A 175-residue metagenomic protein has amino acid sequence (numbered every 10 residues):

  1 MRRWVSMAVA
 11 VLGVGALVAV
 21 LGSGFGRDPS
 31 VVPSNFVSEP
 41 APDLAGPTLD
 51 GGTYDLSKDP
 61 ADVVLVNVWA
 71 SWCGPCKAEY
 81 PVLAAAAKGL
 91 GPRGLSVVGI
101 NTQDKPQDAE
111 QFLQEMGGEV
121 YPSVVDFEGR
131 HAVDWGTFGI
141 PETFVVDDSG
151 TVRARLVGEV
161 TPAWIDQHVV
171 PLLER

Functional and structural regions predicted by a protein language model:
M1-P47, R175: N-terminal targeting signals for export/organelle localization
S6, Q111-V120, D126-E174: Thiol/disulfide oxidoreductase modules built on the thioredoxin-like
D43-V64, A87: A short beta-strand-turn-helix
P60-A61, P92, G118, T137: Active-site acidic short loop of glycosyltransferases
D62-V64, W69-W72, G139: Short pre-active-site segment immediately N-terminal to redox-active cysteine/selenocysteine motifs in thiol-based
L65-N67, G99, V145: Hydrophobic beta-strand core positions in alpha/beta domains
K77-M116, D126-V133: Structural microenvironment flanking redox-active thiols in thiol-disulfide oxidoreductases
